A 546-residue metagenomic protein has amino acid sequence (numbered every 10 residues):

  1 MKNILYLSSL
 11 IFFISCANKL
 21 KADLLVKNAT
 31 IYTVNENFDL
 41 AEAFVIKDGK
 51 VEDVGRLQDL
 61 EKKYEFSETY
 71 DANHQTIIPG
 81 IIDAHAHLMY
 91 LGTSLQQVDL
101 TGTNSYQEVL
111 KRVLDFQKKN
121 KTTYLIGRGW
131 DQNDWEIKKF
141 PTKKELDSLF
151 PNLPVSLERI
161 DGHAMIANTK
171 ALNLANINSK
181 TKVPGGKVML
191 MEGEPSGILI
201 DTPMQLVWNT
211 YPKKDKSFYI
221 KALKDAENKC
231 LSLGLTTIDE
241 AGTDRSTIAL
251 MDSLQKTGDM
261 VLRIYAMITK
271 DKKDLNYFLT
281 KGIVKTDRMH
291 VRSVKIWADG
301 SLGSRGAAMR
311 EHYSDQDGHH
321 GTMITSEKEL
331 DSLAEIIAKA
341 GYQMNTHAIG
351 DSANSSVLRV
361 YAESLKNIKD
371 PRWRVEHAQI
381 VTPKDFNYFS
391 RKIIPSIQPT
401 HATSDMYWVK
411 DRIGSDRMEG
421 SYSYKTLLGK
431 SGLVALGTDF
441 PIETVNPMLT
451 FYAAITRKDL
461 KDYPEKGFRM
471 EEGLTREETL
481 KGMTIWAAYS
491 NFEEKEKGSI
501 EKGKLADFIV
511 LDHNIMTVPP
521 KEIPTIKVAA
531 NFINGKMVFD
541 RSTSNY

Functional and structural regions predicted by a protein language model:
M1-A22: Bacterial Sec-dependent N-terminal signal peptides
A17-K27, Y32, E36-Y277, I296-A353 (+6 more regions): Divalent metal-binding segments
K221, E335-M344, S352-W373, H377 (+5 more regions): His/Asp/Glu-enriched, well-ordered alpha-helical/loop segment that forms or immediately abuts the divalent-metal
L254-G258, T280-M289, I368, F389-K392: Acidic (Asp/Glu)-rich catalytic clusters
D274-Y277, D405-V409, R541-T543: Short, charged, surface-exposed secondary-structure boundary motifs
R288-G306, K392-T403: Non-cysteine beta-strand/loop elements that form the S-adenosyl-L-methionine
